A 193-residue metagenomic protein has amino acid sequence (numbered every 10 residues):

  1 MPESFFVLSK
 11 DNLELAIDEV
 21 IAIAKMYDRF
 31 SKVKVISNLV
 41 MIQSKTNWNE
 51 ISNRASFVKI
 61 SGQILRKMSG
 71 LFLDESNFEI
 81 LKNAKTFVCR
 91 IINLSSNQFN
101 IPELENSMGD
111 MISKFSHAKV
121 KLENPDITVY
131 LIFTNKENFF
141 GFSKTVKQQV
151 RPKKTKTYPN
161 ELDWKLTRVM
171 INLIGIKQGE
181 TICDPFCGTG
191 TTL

Functional and structural regions predicted by a protein language model:
P2, P125-I127, K136: A generic structural signal for well-ordered coil/turn residues at beta-strand boundaries that shape enzyme active-site
P2-L122: Non-catalytic nucleic-acid substrate-recognition regions in nucleic-acid-modifying enzymes
E103, S107, N124-D126, E161-V169 (+1 more regions): Residues forming well-ordered secondary-structure scaffolds
A118-Y130, I182-C187: Short, surface-exposed recognition loops or helix-turn segments adjacent to catalytic cores
I132-T134: Short beta-strand micro-motifs enriched in acidic
E137-L173: SAM-dependent Rossmann-like transferase core, predominantly class I methyltransferases with a strong bias toward
T167-L193: Conserved S-adenosyl-L-methionine
